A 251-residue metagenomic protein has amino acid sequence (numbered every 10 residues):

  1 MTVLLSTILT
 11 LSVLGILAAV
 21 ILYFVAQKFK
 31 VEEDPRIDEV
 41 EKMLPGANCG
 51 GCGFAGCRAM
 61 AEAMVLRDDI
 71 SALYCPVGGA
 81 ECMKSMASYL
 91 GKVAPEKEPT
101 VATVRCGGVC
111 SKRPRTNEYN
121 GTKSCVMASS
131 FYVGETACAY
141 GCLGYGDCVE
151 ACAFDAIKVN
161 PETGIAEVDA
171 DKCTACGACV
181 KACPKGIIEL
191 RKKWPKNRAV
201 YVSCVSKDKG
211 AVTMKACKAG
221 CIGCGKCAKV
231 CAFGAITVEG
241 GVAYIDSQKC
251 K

Functional and structural regions predicted by a protein language model:
T2-V230: Ferredoxin-type iron-sulfur electron-transfer modules and their immediate structural context
K226, A232, I236-E239, Y244: Strongly charged, low-complexity linkers/loops
